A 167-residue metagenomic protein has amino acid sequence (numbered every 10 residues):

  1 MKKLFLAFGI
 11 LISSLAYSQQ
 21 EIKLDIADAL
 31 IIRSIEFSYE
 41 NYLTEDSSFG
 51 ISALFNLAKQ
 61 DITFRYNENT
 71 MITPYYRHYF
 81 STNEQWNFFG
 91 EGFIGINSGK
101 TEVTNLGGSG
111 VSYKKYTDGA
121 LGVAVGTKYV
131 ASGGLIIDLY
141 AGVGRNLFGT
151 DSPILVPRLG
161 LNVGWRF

Functional and structural regions predicted by a protein language model:
K3-S14: Sec-dependent N-terminal signal peptides
L4, S18-I22, E45-F49, E84-G90 (+3 more regions): Outer-envelope beta-barrel architecture signal
K23-E36, Q60-N67, E84, L147-V156: Solvent-exposed loop/turn segments connecting transmembrane beta-strands in outer-membrane beta-barrel proteins
L24-I26, I51-A53, P74, F88-I94 (+3 more regions): Membrane-embedded beta-strand positions of outer-membrane beta-barrel proteins
I32-S34, N69-T73, D118-G122, V156-R158: Transmembrane beta-barrel architecture of outer-membrane proteins
N41-E45, F80-E84, Y129-G133, F167: Outer-membrane beta-barrel strand-turn architecture
L54-N69, I96-D118, G149-D151: Flexible, solvent-exposed loop segments that connect beta-strands
L155-F167: Outer-membrane beta-barrel "beta-signal"
